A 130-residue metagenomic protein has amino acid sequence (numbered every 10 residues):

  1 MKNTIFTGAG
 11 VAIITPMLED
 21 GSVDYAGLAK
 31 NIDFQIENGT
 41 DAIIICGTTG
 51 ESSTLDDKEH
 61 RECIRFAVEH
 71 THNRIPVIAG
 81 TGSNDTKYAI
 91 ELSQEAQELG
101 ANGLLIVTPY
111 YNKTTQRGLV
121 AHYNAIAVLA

Functional and structural regions predicted by a protein language model:
K2-V11, T15-A130: Active-site beta->alpha loop and helix N-cap motifs at the rims of alpha/beta catalytic domains
